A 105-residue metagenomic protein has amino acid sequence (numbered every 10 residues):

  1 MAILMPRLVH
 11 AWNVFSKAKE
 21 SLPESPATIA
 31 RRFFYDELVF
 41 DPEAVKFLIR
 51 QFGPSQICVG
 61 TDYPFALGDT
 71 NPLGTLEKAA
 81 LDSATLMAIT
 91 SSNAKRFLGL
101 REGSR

Functional and structural regions predicted by a protein language model:
M1-T28: Aromatic-lined glycan-binding groove of carbohydrate-active enzymes
I3, R31, T61-Y63: Flexible, active-site-adjacent loop/turn segments at secondary-structure boundaries
S21, F34-Y35, V39-C58, F65-R105: Mid-to-C-terminal alpha-helical segments outside catalytic/metal-binding sites
P26-I29, R50-F52: Short, conserved loop/helix-junction motifs that constitute active-site signature segments in enzyme catalytic cores
